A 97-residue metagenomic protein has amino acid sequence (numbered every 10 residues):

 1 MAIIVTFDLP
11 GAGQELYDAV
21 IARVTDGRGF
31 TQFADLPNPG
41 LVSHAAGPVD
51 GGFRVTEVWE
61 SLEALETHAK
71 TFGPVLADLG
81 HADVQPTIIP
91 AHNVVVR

Functional and structural regions predicted by a protein language model:
M1-P74, A82-R97: Short S/T/G/P-rich N-terminal loop/turn motif that feeds into the first structured element of a domain
